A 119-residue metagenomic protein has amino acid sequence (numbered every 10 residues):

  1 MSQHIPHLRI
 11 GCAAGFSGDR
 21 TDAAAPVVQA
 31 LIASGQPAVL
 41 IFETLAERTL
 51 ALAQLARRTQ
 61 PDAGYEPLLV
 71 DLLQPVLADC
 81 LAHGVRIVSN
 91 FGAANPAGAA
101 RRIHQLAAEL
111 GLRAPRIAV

Functional and structural regions predicted by a protein language model:
S2-V119: Metallocofactor- and cofactor-centric catalytic cores in central/energy metabolism, strongly enriched
